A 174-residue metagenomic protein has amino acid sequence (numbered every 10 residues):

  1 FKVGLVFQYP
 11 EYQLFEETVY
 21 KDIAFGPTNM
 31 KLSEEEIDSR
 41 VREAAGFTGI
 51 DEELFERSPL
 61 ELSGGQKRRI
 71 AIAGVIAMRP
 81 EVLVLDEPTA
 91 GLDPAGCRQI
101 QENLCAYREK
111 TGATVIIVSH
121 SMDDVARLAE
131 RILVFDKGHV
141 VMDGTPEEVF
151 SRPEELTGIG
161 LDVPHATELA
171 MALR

Functional and structural regions predicted by a protein language model:
E35-E53: Conserved ABC ATPase "signature" region
S58-L62, Q66: Conserved ABC ATPase signature
R79: Conserved catalytic motifs of ABC-family nucleotide-binding domains
L83-D86: Catalytic Walker B motif of ABC-type/P-loop ATPase nucleotide-binding domains
S119-H120: H-loop/switch region of ABC-family ATPase nucleotide-binding domains
V125-R127: A short, surface-exposed alpha-helical micro-motif characterized by mixed small hydrophobic and charged/polar residues
